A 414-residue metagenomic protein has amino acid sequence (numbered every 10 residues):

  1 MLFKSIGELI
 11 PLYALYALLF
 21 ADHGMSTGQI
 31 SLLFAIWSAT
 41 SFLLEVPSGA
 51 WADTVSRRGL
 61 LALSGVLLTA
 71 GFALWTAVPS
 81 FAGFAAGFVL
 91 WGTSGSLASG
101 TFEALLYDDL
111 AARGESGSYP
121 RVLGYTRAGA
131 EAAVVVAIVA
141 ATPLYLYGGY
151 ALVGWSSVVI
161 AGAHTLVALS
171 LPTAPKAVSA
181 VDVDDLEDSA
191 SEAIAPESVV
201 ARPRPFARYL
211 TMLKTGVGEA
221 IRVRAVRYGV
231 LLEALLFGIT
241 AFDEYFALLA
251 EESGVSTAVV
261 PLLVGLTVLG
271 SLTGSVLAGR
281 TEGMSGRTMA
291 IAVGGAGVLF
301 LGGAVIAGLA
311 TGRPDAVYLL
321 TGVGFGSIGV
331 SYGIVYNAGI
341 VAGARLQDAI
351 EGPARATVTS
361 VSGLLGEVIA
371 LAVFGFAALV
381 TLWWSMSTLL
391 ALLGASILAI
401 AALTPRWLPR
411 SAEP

Functional and structural regions predicted by a protein language model:
S5, G71, A82-A98, A234 (+1 more regions): Hydrophobic core of transmembrane alpha-helices in multi-pass small-molecule transporters, especially MFS/SLC-type
Y13, L19, G218-T273: A single, central transmembrane helix in multi-pass transporters
D22, V134-S157, E251-S253, A370-L393: Transmembrane alpha-helix termini and helix-breaking/packing motifs in multi-pass membrane transporters
G24, S56, A77-A82, I306-A310: Helix-breaking motifs and short loop linkers at transmembrane-helix boundaries and internal kinks in secondary membrane
S31-L33, F42-A50, R57-L61, S253-P414: C-terminal transmembrane bundle of multi-pass solute transporters/carriers
F88-E131: Cytoplasmic helix-loop-helix junction between adjacent transmembrane helices in 12-TM secondary transporters
D109, S157-E187, V200, R406-P414: Helix-loop junctions on the cytosolic side of multi-pass membrane transporters, especially the intracellular loop
L171-L231: Juxtamembrane intracellular "pre-TM" segments in multi-pass secondary transporters
